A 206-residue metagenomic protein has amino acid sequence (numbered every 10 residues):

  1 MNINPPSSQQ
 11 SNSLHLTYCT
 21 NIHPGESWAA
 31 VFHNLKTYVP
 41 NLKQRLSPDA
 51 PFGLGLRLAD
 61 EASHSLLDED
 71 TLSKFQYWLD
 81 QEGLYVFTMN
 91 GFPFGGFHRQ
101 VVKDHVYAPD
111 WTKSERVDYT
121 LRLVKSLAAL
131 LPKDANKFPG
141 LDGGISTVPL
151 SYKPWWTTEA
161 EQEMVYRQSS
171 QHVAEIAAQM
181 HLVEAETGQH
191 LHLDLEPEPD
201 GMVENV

Functional and structural regions predicted by a protein language model:
M1-A30: Boundary/entry segment of secreted carbohydrate-active catalytic domains
N2-I3, Q100-V206: Active-site acidic/histidine proton-transfer and metal-coordination neighborhood in alpha/beta enzyme cores
N4-N12, K36-G53, L67-F92, L127-G140 (+1 more regions): Acidic (Asp/Glu)-rich catalytic clusters
L14, V31, G55-D70: A charged N-terminal "starter" segment
C19-H23, R57-E61, G91-F94, V148-Y152 (+1 more regions): Active-site beta-loop-alpha junctions enriched in small/polar residues
C19-N21, F52-S63, V101-D110: Glycine-/proline-rich flexible loop or hinge segments
W28-K36, S65-E69, S169-A174, M202-N205: Distinct, well-ordered alpha-helical segments
L84-P109: A basic- and aromatic-enriched beta-loop-alpha substructure that forms the phosphate/nucleotide- and DNA/RNA-contacting
